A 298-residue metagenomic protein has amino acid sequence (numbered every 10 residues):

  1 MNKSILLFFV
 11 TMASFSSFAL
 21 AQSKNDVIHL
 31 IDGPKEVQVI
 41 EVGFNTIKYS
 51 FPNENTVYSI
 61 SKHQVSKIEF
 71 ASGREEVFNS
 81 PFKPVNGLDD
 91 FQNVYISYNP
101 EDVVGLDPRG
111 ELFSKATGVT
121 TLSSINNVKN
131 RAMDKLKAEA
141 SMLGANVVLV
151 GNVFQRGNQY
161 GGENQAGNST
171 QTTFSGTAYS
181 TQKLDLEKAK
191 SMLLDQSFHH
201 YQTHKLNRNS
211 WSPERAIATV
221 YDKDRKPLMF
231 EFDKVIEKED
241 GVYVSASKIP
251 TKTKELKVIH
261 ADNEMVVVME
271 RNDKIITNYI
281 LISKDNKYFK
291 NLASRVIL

Functional and structural regions predicted by a protein language model:
M1-K24: Bacterial Sec-dependent N-terminal signal peptides
N2, S23, G87, N99 (+8 more regions): Serine/threonine-rich low-complexity intrinsically disordered regions
L6-F8, A13, H29, A132 (+1 more regions): Residues at the start of alpha-helices and the adjacent loop-to-helix junctions
A21-S123, N127-M142, T170, S247-L298: Compositionally biased alpha-helical segments
V85-D89, S97, E101-G105, L186-L193 (+1 more regions): Extracytoplasmic low-complexity/disordered linkers and repeat tracts associated with LysM-containing
K135-R156: A short, hydrophobic beta-strand-centered structural micro-motif
N152-L194, T203-K223, M229, D240-K290: Surface-exposed short loop/turn segments
